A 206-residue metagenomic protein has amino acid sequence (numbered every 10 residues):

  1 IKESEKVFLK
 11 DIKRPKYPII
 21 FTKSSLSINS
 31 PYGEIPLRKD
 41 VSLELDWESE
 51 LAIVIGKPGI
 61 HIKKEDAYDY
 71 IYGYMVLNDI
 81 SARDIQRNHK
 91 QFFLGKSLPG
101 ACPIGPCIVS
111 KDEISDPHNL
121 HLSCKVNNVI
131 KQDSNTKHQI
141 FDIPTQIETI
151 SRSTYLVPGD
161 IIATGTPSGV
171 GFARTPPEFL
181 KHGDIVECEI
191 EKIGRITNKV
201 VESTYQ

Functional and structural regions predicted by a protein language model:
I1-I130, V201: Active-site microenvironments in enzyme catalytic cores
P36, R83-Q206: Catalytic-pocket segment enriched in acidic/His residues
